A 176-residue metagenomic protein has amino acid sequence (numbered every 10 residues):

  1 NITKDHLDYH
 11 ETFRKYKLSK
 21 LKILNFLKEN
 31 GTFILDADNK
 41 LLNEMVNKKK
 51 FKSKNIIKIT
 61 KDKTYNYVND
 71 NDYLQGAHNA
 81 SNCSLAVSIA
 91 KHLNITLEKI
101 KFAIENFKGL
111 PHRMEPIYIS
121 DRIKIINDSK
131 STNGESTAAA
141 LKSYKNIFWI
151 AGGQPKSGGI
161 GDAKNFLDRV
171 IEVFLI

Functional and structural regions predicted by a protein language model:
N1-K49, K63-L74: Flexible active-site lid/hinge loop adjacent to a nucleotide/diphosphate and Mg2+-phosphate binding pocket
I2-K4, L18-L24, N55-I59, H78 (+2 more regions): Short, surface-exposed linear patches
I23-N30, K49-K52, S143-Y144, K164-I171: Short, conserved loop/helix-junction motifs that constitute active-site signature segments in enzyme catalytic cores
F33-D38, I150-G152, R169-I176: Short internal beta-strands
D38, T60-T64, G109, I119: Residues that form or immediately flank small-molecule/cofactor binding pockets and catalytic motifs
M45-K50, N55-I59, V87, H92: Generic alpha-helical hydrophobic packing signal
K50-N66, G76, K101-E105, E115 (+1 more regions): Beta-strand->loop->alpha-helix junctions that form or flank phosphate-binding loops in nucleotide-handling enzymes
D72-I171: Nucleotide phosphate-binding/pyrophosphate-handling subdomain across enzymes that bind or process nucleotide phosphates
